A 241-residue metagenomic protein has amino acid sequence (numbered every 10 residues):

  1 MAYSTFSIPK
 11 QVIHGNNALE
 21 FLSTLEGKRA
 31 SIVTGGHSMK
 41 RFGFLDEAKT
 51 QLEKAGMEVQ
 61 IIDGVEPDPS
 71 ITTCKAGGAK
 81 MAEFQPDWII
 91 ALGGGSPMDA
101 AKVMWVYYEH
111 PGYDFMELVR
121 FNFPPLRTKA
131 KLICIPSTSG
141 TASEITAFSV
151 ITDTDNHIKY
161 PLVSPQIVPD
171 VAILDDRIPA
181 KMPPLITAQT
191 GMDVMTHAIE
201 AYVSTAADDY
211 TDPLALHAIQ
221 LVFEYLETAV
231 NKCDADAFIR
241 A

Functional and structural regions predicted by a protein language model:
M1-W88: ATP/NTP phosphate-donor binding region
P9, A55, M104-Y113: Short acidic, glycine/proline-enriched helix-loop-strand junctions
A76-G78, P97-H110, I145-T146: Short Gly/Thr/Asp-enriched flexible loops that form oxyanion-binding sites at enzyme active sites
P86-K102, S137-S143: Glycine/serine-rich anion-binding loops at beta->alpha junctions that coordinate negatively charged ligand groups
E109-D209, P213: A glycine/threonine-rich phosphate-anchoring loop and its flanking beta-alpha core in nucleotide/phosphate-binding
A201-A241: Active-site segments that bind and position negatively charged phosphate/pyrophosphate groups
